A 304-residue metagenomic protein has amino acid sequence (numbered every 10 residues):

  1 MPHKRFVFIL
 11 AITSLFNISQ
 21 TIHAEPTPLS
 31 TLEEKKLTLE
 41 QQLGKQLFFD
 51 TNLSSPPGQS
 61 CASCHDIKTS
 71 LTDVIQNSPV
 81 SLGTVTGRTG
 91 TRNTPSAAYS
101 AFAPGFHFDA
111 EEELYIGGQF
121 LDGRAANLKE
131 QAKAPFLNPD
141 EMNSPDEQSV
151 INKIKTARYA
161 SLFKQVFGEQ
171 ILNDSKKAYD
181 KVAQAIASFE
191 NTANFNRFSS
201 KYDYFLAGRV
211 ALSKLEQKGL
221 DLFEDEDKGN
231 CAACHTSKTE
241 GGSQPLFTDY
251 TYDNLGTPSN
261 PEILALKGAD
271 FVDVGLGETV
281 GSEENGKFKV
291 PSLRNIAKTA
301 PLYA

Functional and structural regions predicted by a protein language model:
P2-L47, T94, A134-P139, N143-E226 (+1 more regions): Post-cleavage N-terminal segment of exported redox proteins
E25-Q131, S199-A304: Short glycine/threonine-rich turn/loop motifs
